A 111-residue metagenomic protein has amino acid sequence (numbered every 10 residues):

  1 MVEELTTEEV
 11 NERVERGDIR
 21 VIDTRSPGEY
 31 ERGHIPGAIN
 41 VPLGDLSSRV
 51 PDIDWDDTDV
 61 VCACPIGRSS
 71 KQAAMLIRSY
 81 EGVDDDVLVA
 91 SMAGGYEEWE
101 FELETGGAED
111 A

Functional and structural regions predicted by a protein language model:
M1-I19, T24-D59, S70-A111: Rhodanese-like catalytic fold shared by cysteine-dependent sulfurtransferases and DSP/PTP-type phosphatases
C64: Short cysteine clusters
G67: Walker A (P-loop) phosphate-binding loop of P-loop NTPases
